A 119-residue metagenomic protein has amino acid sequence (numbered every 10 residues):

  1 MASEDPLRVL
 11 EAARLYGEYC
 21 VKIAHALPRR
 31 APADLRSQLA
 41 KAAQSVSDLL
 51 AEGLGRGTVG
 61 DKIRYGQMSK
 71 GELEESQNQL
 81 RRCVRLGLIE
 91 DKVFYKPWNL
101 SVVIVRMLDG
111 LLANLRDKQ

Functional and structural regions predicted by a protein language model:
M1-Q119: Amphipathic alpha-helical assembly/interaction segments
